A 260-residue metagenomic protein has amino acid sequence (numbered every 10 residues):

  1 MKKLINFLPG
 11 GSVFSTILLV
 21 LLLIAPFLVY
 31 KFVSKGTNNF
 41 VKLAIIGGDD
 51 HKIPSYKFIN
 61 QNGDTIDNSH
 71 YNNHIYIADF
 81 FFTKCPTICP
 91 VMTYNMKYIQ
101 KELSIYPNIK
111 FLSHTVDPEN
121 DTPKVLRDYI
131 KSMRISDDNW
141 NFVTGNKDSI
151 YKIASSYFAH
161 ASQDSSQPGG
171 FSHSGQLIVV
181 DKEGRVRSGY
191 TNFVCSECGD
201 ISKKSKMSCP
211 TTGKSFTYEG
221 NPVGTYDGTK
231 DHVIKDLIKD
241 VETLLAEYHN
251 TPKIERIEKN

Functional and structural regions predicted by a protein language model:
M1-K57, L244-E247, N260: N-terminal targeting signals for export/organelle localization
L43-D79: Short extracytoplasmic
I66-M96, L112: Short active-site neighborhood of thiol/selenol oxidoreductases, capturing the structured segment around
T93-I153: Structural microenvironment flanking redox-active thiols in thiol-disulfide oxidoreductases
Y157-Q167: Surface-exposed short loop/turn segments
S166-N260: Thiol-/selenol-based redox modules, centered on thioredoxin-like and closely related oxidoreductase domains
